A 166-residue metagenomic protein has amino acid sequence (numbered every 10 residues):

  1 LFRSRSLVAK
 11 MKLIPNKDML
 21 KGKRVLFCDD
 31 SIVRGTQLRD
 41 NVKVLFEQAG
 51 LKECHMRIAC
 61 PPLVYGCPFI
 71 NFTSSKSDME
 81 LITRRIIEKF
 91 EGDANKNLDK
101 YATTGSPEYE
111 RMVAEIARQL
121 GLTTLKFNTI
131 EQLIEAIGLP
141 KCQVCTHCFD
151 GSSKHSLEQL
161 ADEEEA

Functional and structural regions predicted by a protein language model:
F2-A166: PRPP-associated nucleotide enzymes
